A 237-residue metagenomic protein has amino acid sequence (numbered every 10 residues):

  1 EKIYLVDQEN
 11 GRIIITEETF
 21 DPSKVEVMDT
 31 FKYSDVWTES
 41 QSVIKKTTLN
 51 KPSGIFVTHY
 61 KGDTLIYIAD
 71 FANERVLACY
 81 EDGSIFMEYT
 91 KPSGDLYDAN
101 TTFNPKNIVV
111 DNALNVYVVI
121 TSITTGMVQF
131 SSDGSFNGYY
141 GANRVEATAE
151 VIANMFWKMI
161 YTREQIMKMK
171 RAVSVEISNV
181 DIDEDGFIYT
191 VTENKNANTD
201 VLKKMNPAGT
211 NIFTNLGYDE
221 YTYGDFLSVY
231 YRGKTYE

Functional and structural regions predicted by a protein language model:
E1-E237: Eukaryotic scaffold repeat domains enriched in small/polar residues
